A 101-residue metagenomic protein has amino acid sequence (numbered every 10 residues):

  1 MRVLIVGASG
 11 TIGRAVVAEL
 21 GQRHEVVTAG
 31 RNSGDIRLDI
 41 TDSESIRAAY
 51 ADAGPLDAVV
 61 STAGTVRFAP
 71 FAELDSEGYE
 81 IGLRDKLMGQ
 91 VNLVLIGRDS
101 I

Functional and structural regions predicted by a protein language model:
V3-G21: N-terminal Rossmann NAD(P)H-binding glycine-rich loop of SDR-like oxidoreductase domains
R23-G34, D39-I40: N-terminal Rossmann-fold cofactor-binding loop
D39-L56: Conserved Rossmann-fold cofactor-binding substructure of NAD(P)-dependent oxidoreductases
D57-V60, E80: Conserved catalytic-site loops of classical short-chain dehydrogenases/reductases
T62-A69: Conserved NAD(P)H cofactor-binding loop of Rossmann-fold oxidoreductase domains
P70-F71, G78-E80: Substrate-binding pocket helix/loop in short-chain dehydrogenase/reductase
V94-L95: A short, exposed helix-loop element centered on a Lys and neighboring polar residues
